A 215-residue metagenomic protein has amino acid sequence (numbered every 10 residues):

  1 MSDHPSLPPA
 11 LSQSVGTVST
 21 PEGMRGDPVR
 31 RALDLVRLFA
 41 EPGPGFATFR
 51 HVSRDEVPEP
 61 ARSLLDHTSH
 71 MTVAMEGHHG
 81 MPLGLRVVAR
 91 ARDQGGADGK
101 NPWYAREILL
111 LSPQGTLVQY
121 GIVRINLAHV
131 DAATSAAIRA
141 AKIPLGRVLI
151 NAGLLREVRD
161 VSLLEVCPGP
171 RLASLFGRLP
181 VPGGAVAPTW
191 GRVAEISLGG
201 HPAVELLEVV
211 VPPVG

Functional and structural regions predicted by a protein language model:
S2-A105, L109-V193, S197-L206, V210-G215: N-terminal domain-onset segments
